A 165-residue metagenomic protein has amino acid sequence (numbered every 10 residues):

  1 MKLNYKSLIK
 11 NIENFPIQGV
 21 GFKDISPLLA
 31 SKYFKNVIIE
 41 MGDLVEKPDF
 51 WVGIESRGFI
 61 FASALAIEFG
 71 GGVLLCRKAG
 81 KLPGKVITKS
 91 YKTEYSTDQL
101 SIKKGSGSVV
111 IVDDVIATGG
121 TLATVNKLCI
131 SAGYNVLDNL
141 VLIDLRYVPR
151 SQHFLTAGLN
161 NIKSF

Functional and structural regions predicted by a protein language model:
M1-F165: PRPP-associated nucleotide enzymes
